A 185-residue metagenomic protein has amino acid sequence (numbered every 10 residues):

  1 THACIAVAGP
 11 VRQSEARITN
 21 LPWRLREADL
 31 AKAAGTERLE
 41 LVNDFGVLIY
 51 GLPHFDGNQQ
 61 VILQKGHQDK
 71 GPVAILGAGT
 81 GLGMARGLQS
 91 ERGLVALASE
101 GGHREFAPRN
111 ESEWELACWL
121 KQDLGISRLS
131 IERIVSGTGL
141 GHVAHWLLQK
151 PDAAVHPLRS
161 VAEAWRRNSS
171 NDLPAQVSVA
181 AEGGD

Functional and structural regions predicted by a protein language model:
T1-L41, G46-Q59, I75: Short beta-strand-loop/turn "lid" adjacent to the catalytic site in phosphate-handling enzymes
R12, R38-Q68, W165-D185: ATP-dependent carbohydrate kinase catalytic cores
A16, W23-R26, G87, R109-E111 (+2 more regions): Short capping/connector residues at structural and topological boundaries
A16-I18, R104, V177: Short clusters of hydrophobic/aromatic residues that line enzyme substrate/ligand-binding pockets
G35-E37, D69-V73, R92: Short coil/turn connectors at secondary-structure junctions
F45, A74, G81-P151: Glycine-rich phosphate-binding loop plus the immediately following alpha-helix
Q64-K70, I75-A78: Solvent-exposed alpha-helices and their adjacent loops that cap or buttress functional pockets in soluble metabolic
L124-D185: A mobile "lid/hinge" subdomain adjacent to the ATP/sugar-phosphate binding pocket shared across diverse ATP-dependent
